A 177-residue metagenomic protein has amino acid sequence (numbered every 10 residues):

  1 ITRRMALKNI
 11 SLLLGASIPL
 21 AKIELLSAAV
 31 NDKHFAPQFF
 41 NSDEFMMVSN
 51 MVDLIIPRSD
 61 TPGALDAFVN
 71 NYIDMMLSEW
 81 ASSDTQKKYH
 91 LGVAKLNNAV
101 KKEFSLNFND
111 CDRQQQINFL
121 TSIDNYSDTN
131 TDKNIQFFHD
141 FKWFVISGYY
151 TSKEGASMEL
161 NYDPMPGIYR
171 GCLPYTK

Functional and structural regions predicted by a protein language model:
I1, L20-N50, L54: C-terminal segment of N-terminal export signals and the immediately downstream linker at the start of the mature
I1-L14: N-terminal secretory signal peptides and thylakoid transit peptides that target proteins across membranes
S11, K22-L25, R170-T176: N-terminal export/assembly segments and adjacent metallocofactor-ligating motifs of anaerobic energy-metabolism
K33-F39, I56-P57, S78-Y89: A ubiquitous short alpha-helical element
M46, N50, F68-K177: Mature-region segments of soluble proteins
T61-V69: A glycine-rich, hydrophobic loop/mini-helix early in the fold
